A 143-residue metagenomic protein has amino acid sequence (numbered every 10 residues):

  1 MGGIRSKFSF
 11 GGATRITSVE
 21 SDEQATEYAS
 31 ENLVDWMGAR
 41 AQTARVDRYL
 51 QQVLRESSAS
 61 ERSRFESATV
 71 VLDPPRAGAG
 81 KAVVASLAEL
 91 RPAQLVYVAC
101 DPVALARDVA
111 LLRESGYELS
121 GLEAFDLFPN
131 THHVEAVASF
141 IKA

Functional and structural regions predicted by a protein language model:
M1-A143: Rossmann-like S-adenosyl-L-methionine
